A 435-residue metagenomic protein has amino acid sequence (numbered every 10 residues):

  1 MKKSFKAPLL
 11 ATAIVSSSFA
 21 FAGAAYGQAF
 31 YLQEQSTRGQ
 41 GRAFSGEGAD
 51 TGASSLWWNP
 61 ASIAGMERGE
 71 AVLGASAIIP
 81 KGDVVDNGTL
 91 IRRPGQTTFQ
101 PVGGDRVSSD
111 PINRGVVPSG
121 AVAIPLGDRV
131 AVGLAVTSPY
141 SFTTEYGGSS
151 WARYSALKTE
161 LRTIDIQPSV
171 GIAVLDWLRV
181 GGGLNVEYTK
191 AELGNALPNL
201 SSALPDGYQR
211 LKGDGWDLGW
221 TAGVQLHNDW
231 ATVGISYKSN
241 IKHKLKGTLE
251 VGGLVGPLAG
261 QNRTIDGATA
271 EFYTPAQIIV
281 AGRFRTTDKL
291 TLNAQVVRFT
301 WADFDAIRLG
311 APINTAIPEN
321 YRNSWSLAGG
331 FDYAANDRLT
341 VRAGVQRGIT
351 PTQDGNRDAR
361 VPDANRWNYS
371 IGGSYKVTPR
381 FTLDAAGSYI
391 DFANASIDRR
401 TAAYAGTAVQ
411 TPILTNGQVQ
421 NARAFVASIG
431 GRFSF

Functional and structural regions predicted by a protein language model:
M1-Y26: Gram-negative bacterial Sec-dependent N-terminal signal peptides
V15-S18, A71, R179, S396: Hydrophobic alpha-helical membrane context
Y26-G39, V84, P94-F99, R114-F435: Outer-membrane beta-barrel porins/channels
Q28, A43-S45, L56-A64, S108-S109 (+2 more regions): Short secondary-structure capping/turn segments at boundaries of alpha-helices and beta-strands
F30-G46, A64-D83: Transmembrane beta-strand segments of Gram-negative outer membrane beta-barrel proteins
F44-T51, P80-N113: Surface-exposed strand-loop-strand hairpins of Gram-negative outer-membrane beta-barrel proteins
E47-T51, L56-G69, V122-L126, S141: Outer-membrane beta-barrel pore proteins
